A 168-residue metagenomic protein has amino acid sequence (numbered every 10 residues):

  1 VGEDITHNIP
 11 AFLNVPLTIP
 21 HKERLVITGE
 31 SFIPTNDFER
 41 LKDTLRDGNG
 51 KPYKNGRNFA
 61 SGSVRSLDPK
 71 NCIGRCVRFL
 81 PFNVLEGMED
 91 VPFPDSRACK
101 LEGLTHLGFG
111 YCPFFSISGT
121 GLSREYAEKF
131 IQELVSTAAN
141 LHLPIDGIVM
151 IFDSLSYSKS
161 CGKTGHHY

Functional and structural regions predicted by a protein language model:
V1-Y168: RNA/tRNA-interacting regions in translation and RNA-turnover enzymes
